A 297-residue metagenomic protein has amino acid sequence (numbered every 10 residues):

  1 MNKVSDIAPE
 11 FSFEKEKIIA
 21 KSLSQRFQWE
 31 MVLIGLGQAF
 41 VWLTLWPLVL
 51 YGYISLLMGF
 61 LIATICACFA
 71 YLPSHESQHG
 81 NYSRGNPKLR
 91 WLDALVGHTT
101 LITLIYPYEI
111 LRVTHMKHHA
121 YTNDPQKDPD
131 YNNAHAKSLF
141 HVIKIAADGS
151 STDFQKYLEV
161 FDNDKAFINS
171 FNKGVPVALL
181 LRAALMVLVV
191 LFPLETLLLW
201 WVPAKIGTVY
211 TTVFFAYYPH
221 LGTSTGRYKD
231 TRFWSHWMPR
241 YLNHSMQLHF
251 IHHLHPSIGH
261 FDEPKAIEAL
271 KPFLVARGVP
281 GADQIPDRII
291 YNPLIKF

Functional and structural regions predicted by a protein language model:
M1-F69, P73, H98-V202, H260-F297: Non-catalytic, topology-defining segments of multipass membrane proteins
K21-S22, E76-R84: Transmembrane alpha-helical segments that serve as helix-helix packing and pore/cofactor-lining elements in multipass
T64-S77, P107, W201-G226: Transmembrane alpha-helical segments that form the membrane-embedded catalytic/substrate-channel core of multi-pass
A70-G80, L111-D124, F215-G222, L242-H260: Histidine-centered catalytic micro-motifs
G80-I105, Q126-K137, G226-P239: Juxtamembrane helix-capping/reentrant segments at transmembrane boundaries
V160-K165, K229-L248: Active-site-proximal inter-transmembrane loops
T223-R227, L254-H255, K265-I267, K271-F273: Polar-ligand-bearing catalytic/cofactor-coordination segments of membrane-embedded or membrane-tethered inner-membrane
